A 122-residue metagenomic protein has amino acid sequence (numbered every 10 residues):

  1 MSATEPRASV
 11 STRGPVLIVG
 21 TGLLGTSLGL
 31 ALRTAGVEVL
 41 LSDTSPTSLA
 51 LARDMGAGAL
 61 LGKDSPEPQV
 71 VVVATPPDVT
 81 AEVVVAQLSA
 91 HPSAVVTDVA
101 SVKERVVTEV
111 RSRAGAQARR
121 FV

Functional and structural regions predicted by a protein language model:
S2-L60: NAD(P)+-binding Rossmann beta1-loop-alpha1 motif at the extreme N-terminus of oxidoreductases
R13, G36, P68, P92-S93 (+1 more regions): A general structural motif
V19, S42, A74, T97-A100: Structural motif
T26-S27, T80, R105-V106: Short glycine/serine/threonine-rich phosphate/pyrophosphate-binding segments that cradle anionic phosphate groups
L51, Q69, R105-T108: Short, charged, surface-exposed secondary-structure boundary motifs
A57-L60, V72, R113-A116: Short, hinge-like loop/turn segments at secondary-structure boundaries
K63-V95: Rossmann-like NAD(P)-binding element
V83-V122: Rossmann-like NAD(P)(H) cofactor-binding subdomain of soluble oxidoreductases
